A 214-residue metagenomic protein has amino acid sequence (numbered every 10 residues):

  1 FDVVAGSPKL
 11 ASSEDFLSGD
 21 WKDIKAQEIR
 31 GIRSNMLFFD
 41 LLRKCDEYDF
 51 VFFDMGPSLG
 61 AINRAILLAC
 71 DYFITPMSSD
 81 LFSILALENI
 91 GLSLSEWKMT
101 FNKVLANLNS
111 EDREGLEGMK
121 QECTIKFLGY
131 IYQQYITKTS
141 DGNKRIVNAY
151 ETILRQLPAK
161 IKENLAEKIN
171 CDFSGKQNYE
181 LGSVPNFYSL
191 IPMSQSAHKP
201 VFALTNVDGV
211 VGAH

Functional and structural regions predicted by a protein language model:
F1-D2, A106-S110: Phosphate-binding loop that captures ATP/GTP phosphates
F1-F53, L59: Cytosolic-facing regulatory segments adjacent to core modules
Q27-G31, Y72-N89: A mobile, often basic/glycine-rich helix-loop segment that functions as the active-site lid/recognition loop
N35, I90-G91, S95-F101, V147-A159: Well-ordered, non-membrane alpha-helical segments in soluble/globular domains
L37, I62-D80: Inter-motif core of Ras-like GTPase G domains
L81, L85, S95-W97, K103: Extended amphipathic alpha-helical segments with heptad-repeat/coiled-coil character used for oligomerization, fusion
L108-H214: C-terminal lobe/tail of nucleotide-utilizing enzymes
